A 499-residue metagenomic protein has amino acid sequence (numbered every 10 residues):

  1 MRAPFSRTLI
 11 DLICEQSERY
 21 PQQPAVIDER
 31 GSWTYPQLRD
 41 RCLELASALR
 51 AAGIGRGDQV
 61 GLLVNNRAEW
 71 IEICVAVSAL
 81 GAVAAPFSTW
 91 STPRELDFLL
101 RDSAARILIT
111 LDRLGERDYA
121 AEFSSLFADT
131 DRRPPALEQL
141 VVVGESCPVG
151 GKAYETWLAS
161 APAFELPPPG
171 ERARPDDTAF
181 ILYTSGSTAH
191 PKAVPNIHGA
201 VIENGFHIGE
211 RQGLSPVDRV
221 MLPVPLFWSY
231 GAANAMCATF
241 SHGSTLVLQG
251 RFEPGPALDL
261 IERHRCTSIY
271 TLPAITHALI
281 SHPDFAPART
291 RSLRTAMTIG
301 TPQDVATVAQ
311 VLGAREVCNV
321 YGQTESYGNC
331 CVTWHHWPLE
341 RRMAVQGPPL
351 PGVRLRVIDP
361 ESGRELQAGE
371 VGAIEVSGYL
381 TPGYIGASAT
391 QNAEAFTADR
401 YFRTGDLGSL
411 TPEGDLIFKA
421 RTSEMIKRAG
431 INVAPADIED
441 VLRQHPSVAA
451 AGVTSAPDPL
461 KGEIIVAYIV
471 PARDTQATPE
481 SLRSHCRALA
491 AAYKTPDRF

Functional and structural regions predicted by a protein language model:
R2-S6, I10, C14, Q22-R67 (+4 more regions): Conserved AMP-binding/adenylate-forming core of the ANL superfamily
Q22, V141-V142, K152, A159-Y183 (+2 more regions): Conserved pre-ATP/AMP-binding loop-to-beta segment of ANL
T34-P36, R172, A179-E203: Conserved AMP-binding A3 loop
A51-A52, A82-T156, R473-T475: Structural core segment of the AMP-binding/adenylate-forming
D58-Q59, N65-A85, T89-P93, F98 (+4 more regions): A short helix-loop-beta submotif of the ANL/AMP-binding
S91-F98, L108-T110, L355, A373-G378 (+3 more regions): AMP-binding/adenylate-forming catalytic core of the ANL superfamily
L158-A159, R263-T271, I280-M343, R354: Gly/Ser/Thr-rich phosphate-binding loop
I202-R219, F227-S268, A278, H282: Conserved AMP-binding/adenylation subdomain of ANL enzymes
